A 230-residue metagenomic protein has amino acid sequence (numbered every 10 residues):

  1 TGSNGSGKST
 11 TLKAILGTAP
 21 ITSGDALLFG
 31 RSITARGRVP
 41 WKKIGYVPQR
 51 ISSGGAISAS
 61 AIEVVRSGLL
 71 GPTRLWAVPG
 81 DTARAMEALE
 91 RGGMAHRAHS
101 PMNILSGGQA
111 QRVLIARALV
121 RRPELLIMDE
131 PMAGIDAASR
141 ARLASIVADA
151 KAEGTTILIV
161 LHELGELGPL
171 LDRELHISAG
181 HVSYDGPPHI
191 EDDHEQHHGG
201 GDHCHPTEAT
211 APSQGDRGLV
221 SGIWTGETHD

Functional and structural regions predicted by a protein language model:
L16: Helix-to-loop junction immediately C-terminal to a conserved catalytic motif
G24-A35, V39-P40: Conserved ABC transporter NBD signature motif
R66, P79-R97: Conserved ABC ATPase "signature" region
P101-L105: Conserved ABC ATPase signature
R122: Conserved catalytic motifs of ABC-family nucleotide-binding domains
L126-D129: Catalytic Walker B motif of ABC-type/P-loop ATPase nucleotide-binding domains
L161-H162: H-loop/switch region of ABC-family ATPase nucleotide-binding domains
